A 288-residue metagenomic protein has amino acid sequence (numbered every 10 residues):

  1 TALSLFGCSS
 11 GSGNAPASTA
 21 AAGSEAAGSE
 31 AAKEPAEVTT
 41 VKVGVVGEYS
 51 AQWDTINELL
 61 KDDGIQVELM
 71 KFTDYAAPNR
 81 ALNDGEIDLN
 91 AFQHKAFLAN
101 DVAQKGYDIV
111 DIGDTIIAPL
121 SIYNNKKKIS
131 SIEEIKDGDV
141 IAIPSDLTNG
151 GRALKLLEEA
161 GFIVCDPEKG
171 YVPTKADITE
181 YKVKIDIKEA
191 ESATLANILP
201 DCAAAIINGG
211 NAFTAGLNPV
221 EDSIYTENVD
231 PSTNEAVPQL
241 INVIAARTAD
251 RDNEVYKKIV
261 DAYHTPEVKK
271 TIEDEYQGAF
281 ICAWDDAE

Functional and structural regions predicted by a protein language model:
L5-S29: Bacterial lipoprotein signal-peptidase II cleavage site
T40-K42, V46-K71, A77, A81: Short, polar/charged alpha-helical segment
N57, Y75-G106, T214-G216: Pocket-flanking alpha-helical
L69-R80, K169-N197: Short helix-initiation/N-cap motifs at beta->coil->alpha
N100-I112, K126-K128, D201, I206 (+1 more regions): Ligand-binding "clamshell"
I112-I163, K269: A conserved helix-loop-strand patch within extracytoplasmic ligand-binding domains of the periplasmic binding
P119-I132, Q239-N253: A bilobed periplasmic-binding-protein/Venus flytrap-type ligand-binding module shared by bacterial periplasmic
N149-E158, A262-W284: Periplasmic-binding protein-like
